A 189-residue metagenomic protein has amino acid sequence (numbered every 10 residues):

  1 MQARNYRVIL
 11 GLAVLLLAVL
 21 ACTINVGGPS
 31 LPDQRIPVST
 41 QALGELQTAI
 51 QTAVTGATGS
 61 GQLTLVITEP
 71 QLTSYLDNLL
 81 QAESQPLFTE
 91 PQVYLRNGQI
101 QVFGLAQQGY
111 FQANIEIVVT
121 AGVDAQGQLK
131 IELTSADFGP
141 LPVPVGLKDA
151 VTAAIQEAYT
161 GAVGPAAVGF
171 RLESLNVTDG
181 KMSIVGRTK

Functional and structural regions predicted by a protein language model:
Q2-I9: Bacterial N-terminal signal peptides that target proteins for export
L12-L15: Hydrophobic alpha-helical membrane-embedded or membrane-associated segments
L17-A21: C-terminal motif of bacterial Sec signal peptides marking the signal peptidase cleavage site
T23-K189: Extracellular/lumenal and peripheral-membrane lipid-interaction modules
